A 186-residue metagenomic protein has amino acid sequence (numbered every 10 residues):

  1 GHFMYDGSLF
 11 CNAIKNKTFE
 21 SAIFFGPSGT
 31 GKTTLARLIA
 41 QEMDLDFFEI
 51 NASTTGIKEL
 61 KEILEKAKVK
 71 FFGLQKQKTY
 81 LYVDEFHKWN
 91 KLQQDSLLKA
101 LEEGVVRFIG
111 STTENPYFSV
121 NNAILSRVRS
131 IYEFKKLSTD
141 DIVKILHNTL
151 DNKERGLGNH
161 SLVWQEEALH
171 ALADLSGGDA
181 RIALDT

Functional and structural regions predicted by a protein language model:
G1-G7, L45-Y80, K91: Short glycine-rich substrate-engagement loop in P-loop NTPases that contacts/grips substrate
N12-I50, E65-K68, L98-E103: Walker A/P-loop
E20, K76-Y80, E103-I109, S130: Loop/turn-to-beta-strand initiation segments
I50, Y82, R107-T113: Structural recognition of the conserved hydrophobic beta-strand(s) that form the central parallel beta-sheet of P-loop
N51-S53, R129-V143: Conserved AAA+ ATPase "SRH/arginine-finger" region at the nucleotide-binding site
L98-L101, N115-R129, L146: Short regulatory helix/loop adjacent to the ATP-binding pocket of P-loop NTPases
R127, V143-G158: Conserved AAA+ ATPase "sensor/coupling" helix adjacent to the nucleotide-binding pocket
S176-T186: The conserved phosphate-sensing helix
